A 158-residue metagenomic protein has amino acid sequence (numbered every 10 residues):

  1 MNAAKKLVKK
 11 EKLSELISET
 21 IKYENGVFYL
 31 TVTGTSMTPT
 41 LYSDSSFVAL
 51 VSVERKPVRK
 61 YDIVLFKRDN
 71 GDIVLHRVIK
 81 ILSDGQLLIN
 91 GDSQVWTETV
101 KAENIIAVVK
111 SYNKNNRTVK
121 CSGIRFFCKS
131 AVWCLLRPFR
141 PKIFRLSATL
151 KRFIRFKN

Functional and structural regions predicted by a protein language model:
M1-N158: Extended hydrophobic leader/signal-anchor segments used for secretion and membrane insertion
